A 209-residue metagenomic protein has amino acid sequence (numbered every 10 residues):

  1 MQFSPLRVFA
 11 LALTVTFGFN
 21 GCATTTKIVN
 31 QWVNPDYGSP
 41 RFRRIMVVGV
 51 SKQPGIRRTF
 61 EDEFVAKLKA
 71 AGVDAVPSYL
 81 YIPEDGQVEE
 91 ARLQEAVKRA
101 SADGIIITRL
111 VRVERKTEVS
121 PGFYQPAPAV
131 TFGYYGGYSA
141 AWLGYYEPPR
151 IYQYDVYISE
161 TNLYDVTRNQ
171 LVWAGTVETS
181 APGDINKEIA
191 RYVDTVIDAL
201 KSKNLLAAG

Functional and structural regions predicted by a protein language model:
M1-F9: Bacterial N-terminal signal peptides that target proteins for export
A10-G18: Bacterial N-terminal signal peptides
A12, P35-Y37, E95-A96: Short, flexible, glycine/charge-rich loop motifs used to bind or transfer phosphoryl groups or to couple energy/partner
G18-G21, G104: Small side chains
C22-R44, K52-G55, Y146-G209: C-terminal/domain-edge helix-coil "capping" segments
R44-E118, A174: N-terminal segment of the mature soluble domain
V88-L163: Surface-exposed short loop/turn segments
